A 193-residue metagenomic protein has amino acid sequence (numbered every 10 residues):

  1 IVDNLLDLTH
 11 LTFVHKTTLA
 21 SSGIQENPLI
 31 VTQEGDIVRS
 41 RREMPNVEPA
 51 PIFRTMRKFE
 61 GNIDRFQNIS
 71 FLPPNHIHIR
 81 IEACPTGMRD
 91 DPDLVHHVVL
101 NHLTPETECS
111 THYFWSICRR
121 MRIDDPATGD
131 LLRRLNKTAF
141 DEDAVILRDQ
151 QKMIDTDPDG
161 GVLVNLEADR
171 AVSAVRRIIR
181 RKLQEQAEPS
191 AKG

Functional and structural regions predicted by a protein language model:
V2-G193: C-terminal catalytic domain of Rieske-type non-heme iron oxygenases
